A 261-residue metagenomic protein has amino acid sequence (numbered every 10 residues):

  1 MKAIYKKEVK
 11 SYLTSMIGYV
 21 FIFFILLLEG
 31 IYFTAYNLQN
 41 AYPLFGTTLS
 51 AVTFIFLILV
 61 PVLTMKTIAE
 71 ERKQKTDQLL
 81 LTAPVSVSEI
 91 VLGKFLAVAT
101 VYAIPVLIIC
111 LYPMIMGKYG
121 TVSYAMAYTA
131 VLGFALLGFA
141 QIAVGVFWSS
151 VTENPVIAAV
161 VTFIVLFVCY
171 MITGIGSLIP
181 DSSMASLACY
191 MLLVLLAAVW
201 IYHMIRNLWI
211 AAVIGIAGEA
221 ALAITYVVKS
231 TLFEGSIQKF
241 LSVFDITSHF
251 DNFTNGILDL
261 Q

Functional and structural regions predicted by a protein language model:
M1-E70, L111, Y202-R206, Y226-T231 (+1 more regions): Hydrophobic alpha-helical transmembrane segments
M1-K6, T48, E71-T82, P105-C110 (+4 more regions): Hydrophobic alpha-helical transmembrane segments
K2-K6, S88, L92, L96 (+1 more regions): Alpha-helical membrane-protein architecture signal
K7, S11, E70, T82 (+2 more regions): Transmembrane helix-loop junction
E29-Y36, Y42-G46, V52-I55, A97-T162 (+1 more regions): Secretory targeting signals
Y36, Y42-P43, A158-Q261: Terminal transmembrane helical anchor/hairpin motif
T67-A97: Helix-loop-helix units of permease transmembrane domains in multi-pass membrane transporters, especially ABC
